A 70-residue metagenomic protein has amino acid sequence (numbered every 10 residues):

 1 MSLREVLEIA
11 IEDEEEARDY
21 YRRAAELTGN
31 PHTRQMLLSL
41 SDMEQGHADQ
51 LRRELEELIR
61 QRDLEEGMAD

Functional and structural regions predicted by a protein language model:
M1-D70: Iron-associated oxidoreductase/ferritin-like identity signal
